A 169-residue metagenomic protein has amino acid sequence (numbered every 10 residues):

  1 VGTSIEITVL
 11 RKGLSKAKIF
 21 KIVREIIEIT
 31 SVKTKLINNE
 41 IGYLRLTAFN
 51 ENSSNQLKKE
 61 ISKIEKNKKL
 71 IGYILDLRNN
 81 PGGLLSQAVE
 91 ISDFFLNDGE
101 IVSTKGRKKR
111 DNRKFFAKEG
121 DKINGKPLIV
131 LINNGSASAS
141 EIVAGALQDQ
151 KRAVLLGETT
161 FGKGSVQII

Functional and structural regions predicted by a protein language model:
V1-I169: Cleft-lining beta-strand/loop regions that shape enzyme active-site pockets
